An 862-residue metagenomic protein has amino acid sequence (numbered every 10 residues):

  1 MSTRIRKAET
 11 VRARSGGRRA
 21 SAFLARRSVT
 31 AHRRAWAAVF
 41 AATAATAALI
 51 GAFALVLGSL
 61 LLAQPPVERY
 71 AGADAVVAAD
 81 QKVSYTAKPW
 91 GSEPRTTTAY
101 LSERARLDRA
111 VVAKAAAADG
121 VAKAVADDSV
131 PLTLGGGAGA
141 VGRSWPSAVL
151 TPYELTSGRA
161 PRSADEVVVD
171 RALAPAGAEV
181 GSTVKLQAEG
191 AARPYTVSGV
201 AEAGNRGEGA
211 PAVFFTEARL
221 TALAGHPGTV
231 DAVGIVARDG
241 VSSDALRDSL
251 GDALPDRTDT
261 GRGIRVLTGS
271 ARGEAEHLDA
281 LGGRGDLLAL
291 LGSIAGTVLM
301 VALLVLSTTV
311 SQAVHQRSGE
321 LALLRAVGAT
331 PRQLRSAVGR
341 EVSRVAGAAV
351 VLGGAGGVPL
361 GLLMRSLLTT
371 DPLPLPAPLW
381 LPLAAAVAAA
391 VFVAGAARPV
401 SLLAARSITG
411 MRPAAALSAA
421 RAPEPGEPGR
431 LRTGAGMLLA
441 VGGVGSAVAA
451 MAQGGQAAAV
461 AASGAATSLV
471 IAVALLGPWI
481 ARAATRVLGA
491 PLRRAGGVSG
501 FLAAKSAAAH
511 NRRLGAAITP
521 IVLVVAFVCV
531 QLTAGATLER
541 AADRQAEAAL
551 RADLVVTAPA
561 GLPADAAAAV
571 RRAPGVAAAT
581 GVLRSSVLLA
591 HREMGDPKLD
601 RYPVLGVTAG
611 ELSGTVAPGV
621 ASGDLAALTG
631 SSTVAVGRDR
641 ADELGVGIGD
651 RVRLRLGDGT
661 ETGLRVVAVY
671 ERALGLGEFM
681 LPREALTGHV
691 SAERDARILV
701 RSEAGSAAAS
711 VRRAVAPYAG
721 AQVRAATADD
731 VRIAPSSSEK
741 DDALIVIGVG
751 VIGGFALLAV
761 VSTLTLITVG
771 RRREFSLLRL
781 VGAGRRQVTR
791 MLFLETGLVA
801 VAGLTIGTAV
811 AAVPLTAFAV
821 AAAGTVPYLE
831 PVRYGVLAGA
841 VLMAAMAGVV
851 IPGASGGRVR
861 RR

Functional and structural regions predicted by a protein language model:
S2-L303, Q312-H315, A546-A548, D658-T660 (+1 more regions): Membrane transport/envelope proteins' first extracytoplasmic loop
S2-R14, R19, R34-A38, A42 (+7 more regions): Alpha-helical transmembrane segments, especially those used as permease/efflux helices and single-pass anchors
R4-I5, F23-R26, T30-A31, A35-W36 (+11 more regions): Alpha-helical transmembrane segments
A31-A35, A302-G347, A420-R421, A759-L804: Interfacial "coupling" helices/loops that link adjacent transmembrane helices in transporter permeases
V56-G72, K82, S270-M300, A355-V391 (+4 more regions): Membrane interfacial helix motifs at helix-loop boundaries and amphipathic/re-entrant anchors
V310, S343-L373, A385-G410, G445-A450 (+3 more regions): Small-residue-rich transmembrane alpha-helices
T409-G426, G857-R862: Short cytosolic juxtamembrane segments of multi-pass membrane proteins
T467, A472-R640, D650-R651: Juxtamembrane segments of multi-pass membrane proteins
